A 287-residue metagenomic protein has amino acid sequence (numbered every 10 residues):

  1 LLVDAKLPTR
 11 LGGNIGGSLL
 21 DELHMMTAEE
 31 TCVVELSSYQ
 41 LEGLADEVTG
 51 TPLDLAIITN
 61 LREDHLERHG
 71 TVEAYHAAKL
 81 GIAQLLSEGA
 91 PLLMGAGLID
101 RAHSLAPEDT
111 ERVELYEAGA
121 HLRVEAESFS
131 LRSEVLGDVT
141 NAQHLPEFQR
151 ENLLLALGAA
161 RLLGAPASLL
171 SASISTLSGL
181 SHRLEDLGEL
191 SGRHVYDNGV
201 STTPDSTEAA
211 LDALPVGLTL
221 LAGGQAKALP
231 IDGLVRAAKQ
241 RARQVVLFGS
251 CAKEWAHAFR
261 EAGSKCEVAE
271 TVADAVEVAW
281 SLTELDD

Functional and structural regions predicted by a protein language model:
L1-G16: Walker A (P-loop) phosphate-binding motif
R10-G13, A96, P107-E125, L145-P146 (+4 more regions): Beta-strand->loop->alpha-helix junctions that form or flank phosphate-binding loops in nucleotide-handling enzymes
N14, E35, A56-T59, Y75 (+6 more regions): Residue-level signal for inorganic ion chemistry
M26-R112, L122, G137-H144: Flexible active-site lid/hinge loop adjacent to a nucleotide/diphosphate and Mg2+-phosphate binding pocket
I57, L92-A96, T219-A222, R241-C251: Short internal beta-strands
L98-S104, L122, K227-P230, C251-H257: Short, charged/polar "capping" segments at the starts of alpha-helices and the immediately preceding loops
G137-R243, W255: Nucleotide phosphate-binding/pyrophosphate-handling subdomain across enzymes that bind or process nucleotide phosphates
D232-D286: C-terminal helical cap/extension that packs against the catalytic core of soluble nucleotide-cofactor enzymes
